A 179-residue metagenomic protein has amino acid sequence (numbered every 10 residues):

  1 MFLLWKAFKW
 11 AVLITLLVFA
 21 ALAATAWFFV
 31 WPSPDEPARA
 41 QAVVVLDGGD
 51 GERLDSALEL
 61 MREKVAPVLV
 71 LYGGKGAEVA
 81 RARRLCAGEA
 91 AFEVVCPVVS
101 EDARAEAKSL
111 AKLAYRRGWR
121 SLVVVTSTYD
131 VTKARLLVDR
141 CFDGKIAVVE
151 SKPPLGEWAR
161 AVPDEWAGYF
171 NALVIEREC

Functional and structural regions predicted by a protein language model:
F2-P34: N-terminal type II signal-anchor transmembrane helix that functions as the membrane-insertion/stop-transfer segment
A21-F28, A57, F170-R177: Structural signature of transmembrane alpha-helix termini at the membrane-water interface
F29-P163: A structural signal for short, hydrophobic/glycine-enriched beta-strand patches
W158-E178: A transmembrane-helix-recognition feature enriched in membrane-embedded lipid enzymes and envelope glyco-/phospholipid
